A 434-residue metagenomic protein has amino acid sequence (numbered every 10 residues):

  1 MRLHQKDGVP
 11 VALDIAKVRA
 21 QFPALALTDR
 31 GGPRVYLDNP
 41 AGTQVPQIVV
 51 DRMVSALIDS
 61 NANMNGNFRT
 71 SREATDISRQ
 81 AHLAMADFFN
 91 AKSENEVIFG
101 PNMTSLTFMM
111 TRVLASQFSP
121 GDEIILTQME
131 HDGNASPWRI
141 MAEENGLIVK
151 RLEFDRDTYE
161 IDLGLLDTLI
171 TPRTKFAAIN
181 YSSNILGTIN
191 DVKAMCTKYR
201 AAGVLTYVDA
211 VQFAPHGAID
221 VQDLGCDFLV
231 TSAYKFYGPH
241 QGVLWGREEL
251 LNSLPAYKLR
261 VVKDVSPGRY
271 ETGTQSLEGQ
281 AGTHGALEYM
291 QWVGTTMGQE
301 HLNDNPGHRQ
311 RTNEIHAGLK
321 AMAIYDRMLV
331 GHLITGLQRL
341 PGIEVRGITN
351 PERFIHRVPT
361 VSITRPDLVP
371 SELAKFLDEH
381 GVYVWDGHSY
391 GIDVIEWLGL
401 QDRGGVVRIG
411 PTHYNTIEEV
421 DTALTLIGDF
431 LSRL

Functional and structural regions predicted by a protein language model:
M1-L434: Pyridoxal 5′-phosphate
